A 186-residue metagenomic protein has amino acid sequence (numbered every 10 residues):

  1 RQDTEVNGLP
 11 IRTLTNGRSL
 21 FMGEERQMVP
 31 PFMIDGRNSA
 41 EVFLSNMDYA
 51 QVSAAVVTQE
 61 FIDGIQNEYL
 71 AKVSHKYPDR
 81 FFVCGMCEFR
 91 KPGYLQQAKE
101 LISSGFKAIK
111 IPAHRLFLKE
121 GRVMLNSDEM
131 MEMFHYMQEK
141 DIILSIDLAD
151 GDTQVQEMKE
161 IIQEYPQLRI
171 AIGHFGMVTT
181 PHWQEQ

Functional and structural regions predicted by a protein language model:
R1-Q186: Helix-coil boundary/capping segments in enzymes
